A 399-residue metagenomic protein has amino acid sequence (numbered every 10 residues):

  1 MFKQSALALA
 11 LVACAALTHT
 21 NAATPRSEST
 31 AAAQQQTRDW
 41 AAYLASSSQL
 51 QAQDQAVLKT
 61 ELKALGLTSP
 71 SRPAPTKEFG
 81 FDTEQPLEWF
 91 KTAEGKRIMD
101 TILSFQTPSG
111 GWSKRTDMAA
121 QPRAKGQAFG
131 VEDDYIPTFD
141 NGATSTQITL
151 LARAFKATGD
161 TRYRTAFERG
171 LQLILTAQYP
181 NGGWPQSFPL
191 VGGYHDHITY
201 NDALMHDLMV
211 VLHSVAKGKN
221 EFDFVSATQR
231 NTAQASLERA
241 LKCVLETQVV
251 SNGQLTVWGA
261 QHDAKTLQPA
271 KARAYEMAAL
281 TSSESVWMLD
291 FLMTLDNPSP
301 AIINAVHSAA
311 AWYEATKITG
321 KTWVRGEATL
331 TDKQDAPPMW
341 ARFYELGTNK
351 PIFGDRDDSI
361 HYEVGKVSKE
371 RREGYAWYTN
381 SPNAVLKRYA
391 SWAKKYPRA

Functional and structural regions predicted by a protein language model:
F2-T20: Gram-negative bacterial Sec-dependent N-terminal signal peptides
A23-E94, S214-R239, K265-A272, E276 (+1 more regions): Terminal, non-catalytic domain-edge segments
T83-S145, L150: N-terminal carbohydrate-binding/catalytic regions of secreted carbohydrate-active enzymes
R97-G111, A166-G183, Q234-G253, A305-T322: Long, well-ordered core segments of solenoidal/helical folds
F105, A154-A157, A177, V215-G218 (+2 more regions): Residue-level signature of the C-terminal ends
K114-F139, T176, P180-Y200, K265-M277: A cross-kingdom feature marking solvent-exposed beta-strand/loop segments within repeated, beta-rich binding/scaffold
R164, E168-L171, L175, G192-Q248 (+1 more regions): Eukaryote-skewed repeat-based solenoidal scaffolds used as protein-protein interaction platforms, primarily
